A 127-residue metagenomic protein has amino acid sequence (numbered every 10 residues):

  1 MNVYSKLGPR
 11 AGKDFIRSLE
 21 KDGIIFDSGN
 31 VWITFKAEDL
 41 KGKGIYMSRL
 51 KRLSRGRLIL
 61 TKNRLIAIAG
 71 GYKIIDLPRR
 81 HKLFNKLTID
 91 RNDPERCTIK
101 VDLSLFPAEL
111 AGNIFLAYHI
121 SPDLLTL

Functional and structural regions predicted by a protein language model:
M1-R57: Anionic N-terminal interaction surfaces
Y4, G8, L110-L127: Terminal and domain-flanking low-complexity segments
K13, K21-D22, S28, L65 (+2 more regions): Low-complexity, intrinsically disordered short peptide segments enriched in small/polar/basic residues
D39-N113: Phosphoinositide-binding peripheral membrane targeting modules
